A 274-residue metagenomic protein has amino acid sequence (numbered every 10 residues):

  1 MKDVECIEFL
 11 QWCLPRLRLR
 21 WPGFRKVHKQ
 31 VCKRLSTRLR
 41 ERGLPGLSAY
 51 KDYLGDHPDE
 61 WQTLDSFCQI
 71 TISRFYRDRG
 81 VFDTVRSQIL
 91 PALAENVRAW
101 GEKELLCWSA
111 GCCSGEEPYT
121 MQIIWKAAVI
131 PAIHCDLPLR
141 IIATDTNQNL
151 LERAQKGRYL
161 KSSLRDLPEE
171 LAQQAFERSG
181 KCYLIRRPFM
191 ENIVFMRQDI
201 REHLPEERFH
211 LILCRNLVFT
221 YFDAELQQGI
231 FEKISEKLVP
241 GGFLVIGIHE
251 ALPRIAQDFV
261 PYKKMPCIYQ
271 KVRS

Functional and structural regions predicted by a protein language model:
K2-L106: Conserved AdoMet
E102-G115, Y119-T120, R140-I142: Conserved class I S-adenosyl-L-methionine
A110, H134-L213, L217-L226, A251-L252: Extended basic-aromatic, gly/pro-enriched interface segments that bind polyanionic ligands
S114-I133: Conserved SAM-binding loop of SAM-dependent methyltransferases across substrates and taxa, primarily the Class I
Q228-P240: A short glycine-rich, Lys/Arg-flanked "PGG" loop and its adjoining helix->strand segment in the class I
P240-I248: Conserved beta-strand signature within the Rossmann-like core of class I S-adenosyl-L-methionine
R254-S274: Core SAM-dependent methyltransferase catalytic element
